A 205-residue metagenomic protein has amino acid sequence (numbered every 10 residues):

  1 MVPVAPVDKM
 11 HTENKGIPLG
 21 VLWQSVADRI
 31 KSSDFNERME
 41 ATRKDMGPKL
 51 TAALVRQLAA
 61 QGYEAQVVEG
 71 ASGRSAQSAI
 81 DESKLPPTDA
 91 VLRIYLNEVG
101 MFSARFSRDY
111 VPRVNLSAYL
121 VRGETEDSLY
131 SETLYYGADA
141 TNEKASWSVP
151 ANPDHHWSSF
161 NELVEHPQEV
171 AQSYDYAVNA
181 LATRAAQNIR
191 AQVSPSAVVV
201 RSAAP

Functional and structural regions predicted by a protein language model:
M1-Q61, A186-P205: A structural "domain/chain start" motif
A5-D8, E124-P205: C-terminal/domain-edge helix-coil "capping" segments
P6-T12, E40-K44, A65-S75, S128-Y135 (+1 more regions): A composition-biased, non-transmembrane "mature-region" signal
P18-Q24, V111-N115, G137: Short, low-complexity, polar/charged sequence segments that are solvent-exposed and flexible
F35-D45, A104, V164-D175: Second-shell loop/turn segments in exported
T42-V99, F160: Short, solvent-exposed, polar/charged sequence segments at loop or secondary-structure edges
K44-A52, V111, Y174-T183: Well-ordered, non-membrane alpha-helical segments in soluble/globular domains
S72-L129, D139-A140: Surface-exposed short loop/turn segments
